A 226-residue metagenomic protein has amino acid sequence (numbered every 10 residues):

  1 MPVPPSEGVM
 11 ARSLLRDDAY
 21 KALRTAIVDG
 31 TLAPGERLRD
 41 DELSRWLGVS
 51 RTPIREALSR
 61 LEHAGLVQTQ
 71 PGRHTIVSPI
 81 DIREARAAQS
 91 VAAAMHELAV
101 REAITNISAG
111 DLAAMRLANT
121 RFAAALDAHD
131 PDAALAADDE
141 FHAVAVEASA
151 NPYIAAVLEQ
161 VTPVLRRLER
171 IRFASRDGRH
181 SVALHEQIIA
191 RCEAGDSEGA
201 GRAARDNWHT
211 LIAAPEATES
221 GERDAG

Functional and structural regions predicted by a protein language model:
M1-T105, I212-G226: Short linear motifs at protein or domain termini
L14, G110-A113, R176-H180: Short helix-capping and inter-helix turn/linker motifs at the boundaries of alpha-helical repeat units
L23, P53, E84, F141 (+3 more regions): Hydrophobic alpha-helical segments typical of transmembrane helices and their membrane-interface/capping positions
I27, A103, L126-D127, C192-G195: Hydrophobic residues in alpha-helical segments
H63-Q68, V161-P163, D177-R179: Mobile beta-alpha loop/short-helix "lid" or hinge segments that flank ligand
I104-T105, A150, A174-S175: Short helix-capping/hinge motifs at transmembrane helix termini and TM-loop junctions
A109-R170, A183-R191, G199-T210: Conserved amphipathic alpha-helical segments that form helical-bundle/coiled-coil interaction surfaces
